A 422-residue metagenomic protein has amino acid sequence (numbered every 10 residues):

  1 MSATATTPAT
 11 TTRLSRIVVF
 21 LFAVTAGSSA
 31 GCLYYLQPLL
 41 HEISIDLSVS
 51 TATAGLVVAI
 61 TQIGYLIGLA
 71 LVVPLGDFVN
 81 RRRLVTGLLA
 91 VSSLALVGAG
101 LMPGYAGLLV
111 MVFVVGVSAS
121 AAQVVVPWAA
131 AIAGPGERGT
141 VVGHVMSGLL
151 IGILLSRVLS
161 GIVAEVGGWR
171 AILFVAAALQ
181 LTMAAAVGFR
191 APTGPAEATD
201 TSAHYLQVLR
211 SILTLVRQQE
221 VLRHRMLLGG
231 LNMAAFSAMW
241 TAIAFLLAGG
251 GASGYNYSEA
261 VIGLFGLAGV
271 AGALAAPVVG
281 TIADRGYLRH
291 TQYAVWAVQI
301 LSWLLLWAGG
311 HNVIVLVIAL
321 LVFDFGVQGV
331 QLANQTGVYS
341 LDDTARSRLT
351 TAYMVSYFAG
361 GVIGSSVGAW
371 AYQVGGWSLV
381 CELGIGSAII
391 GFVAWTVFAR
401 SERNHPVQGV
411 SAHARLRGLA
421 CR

Functional and structural regions predicted by a protein language model:
A5-T12, T193-M226, H413-L419: Juxtamembrane intracellular "pre-TM" segments in multi-pass secondary transporters
S48, N80, L101-A106, G309-G310: Helix-breaking motifs and short loop linkers at transmembrane-helix boundaries and internal kinks in secondary membrane
I67-P103: Conserved MFS/SLC helix-loop-helix module at the cytosolic interface between two early adjacent transmembrane helices
G68-N80, L274-L288, Y372: Helix-to-loop junctions at the C-terminal end of transmembrane segments in multipass secondary transporters
R82-V85, L108, Q292: Primarily marks hydrophobic transmembrane alpha-helices of the MFS/SLC 12-helix fold
V112-L149: Cytoplasmic helix-loop-helix junction between adjacent transmembrane helices in 12-TM secondary transporters
H144-A191: Helix-loop-helix hairpin linking two adjacent transmembrane segments in secondary transporters
R289-N334: C-terminal transmembrane helical hairpin of 12-TM major facilitator-type secondary transporters
